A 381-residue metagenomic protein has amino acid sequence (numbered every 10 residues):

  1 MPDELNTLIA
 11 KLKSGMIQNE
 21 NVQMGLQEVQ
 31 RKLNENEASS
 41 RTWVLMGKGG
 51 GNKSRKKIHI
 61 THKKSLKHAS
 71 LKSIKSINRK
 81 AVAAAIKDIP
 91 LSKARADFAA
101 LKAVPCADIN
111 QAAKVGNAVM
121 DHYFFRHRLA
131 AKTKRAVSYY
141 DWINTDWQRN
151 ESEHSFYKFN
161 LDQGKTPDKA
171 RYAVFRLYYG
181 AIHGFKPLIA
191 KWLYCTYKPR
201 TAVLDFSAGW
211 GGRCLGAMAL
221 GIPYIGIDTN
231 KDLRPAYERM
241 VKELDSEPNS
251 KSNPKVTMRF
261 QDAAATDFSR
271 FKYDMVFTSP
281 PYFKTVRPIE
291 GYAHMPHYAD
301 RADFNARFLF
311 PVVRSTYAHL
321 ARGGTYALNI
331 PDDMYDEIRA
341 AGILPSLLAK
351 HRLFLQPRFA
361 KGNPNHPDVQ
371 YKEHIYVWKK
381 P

Functional and structural regions predicted by a protein language model:
M1-I9, V22: Short amphipathic alpha-helical heptad-repeat segments
K13, I17-Q18, G25-S39, W43 (+5 more regions): Class I S-adenosyl-L-methionine-dependent methyltransferase catalytic core
